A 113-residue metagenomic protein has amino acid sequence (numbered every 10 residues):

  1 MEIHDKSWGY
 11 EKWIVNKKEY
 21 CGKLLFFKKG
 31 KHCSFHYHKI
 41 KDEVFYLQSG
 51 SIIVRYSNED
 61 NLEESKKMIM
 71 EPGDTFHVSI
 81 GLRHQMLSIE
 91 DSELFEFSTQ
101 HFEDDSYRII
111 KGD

Functional and structural regions predicted by a protein language model:
M1-L24, H32-S34, K67-M68, I109-D113: A short, N-terminal "cap"/entry segment at the start of jelly-roll beta-barrel domains of the cupin/DSBH fold
E2-K6, D60-L62, R83-D113: Double-stranded beta-helix
L24, V44, K67, T75 (+1 more regions): Short, surface-exposed charged micro-motifs
K31-Y37, D42-E43: Catalytic core of non-heme Fe(II) oxygenases with the double-stranded beta-helix
S34-H36, V54-R55, F76-V78, R83-I89 (+1 more regions): Short beta-strand His + acidic residue motifs that chelate non-heme Fe in jelly-roll/DSBH and cupin folds
I40-N58: Glycine- and acidic-residue-biased ligand/ion/polar-headgroup-sensing regions
N58-I80: Short acidic-glycine-tyrosine-enriched beta hairpin
